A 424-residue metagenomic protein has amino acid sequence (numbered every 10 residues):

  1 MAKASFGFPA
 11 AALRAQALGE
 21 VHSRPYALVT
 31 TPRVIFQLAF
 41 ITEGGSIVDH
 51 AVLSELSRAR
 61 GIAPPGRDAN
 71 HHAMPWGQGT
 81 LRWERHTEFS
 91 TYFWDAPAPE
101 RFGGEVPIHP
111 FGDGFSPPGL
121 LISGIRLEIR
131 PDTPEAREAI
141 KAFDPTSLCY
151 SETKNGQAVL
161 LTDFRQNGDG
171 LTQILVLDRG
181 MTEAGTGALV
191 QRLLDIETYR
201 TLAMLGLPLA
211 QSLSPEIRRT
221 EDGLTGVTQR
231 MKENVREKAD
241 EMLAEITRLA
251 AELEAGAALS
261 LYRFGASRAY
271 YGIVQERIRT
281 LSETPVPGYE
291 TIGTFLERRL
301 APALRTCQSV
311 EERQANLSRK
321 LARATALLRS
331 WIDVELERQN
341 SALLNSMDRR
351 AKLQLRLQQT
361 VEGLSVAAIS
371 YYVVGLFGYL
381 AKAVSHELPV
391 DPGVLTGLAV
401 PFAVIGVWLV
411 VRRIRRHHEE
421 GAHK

Functional and structural regions predicted by a protein language model:
M1, A158, G168-G170, D178-Q191 (+4 more regions): Hydrophobic alpha-helical signal-anchor/transmembrane segments
M1-S123: N-terminal pre-transmembrane cytosolic regions of membrane proteins
E84, D95-E245, A251: Extended alpha-helical interaction modules
S123, M181, I273, P302 (+2 more regions): Cytosol-facing regions at membranes
Q166-T182, S212-I217, E221, G256-L281 (+1 more regions): Short, positively charged
T225-T228, K232, Q275, S365 (+1 more regions): Signal for well-folded cores of large energy- and translation-related assemblies
A250-V374: Membrane-associated alpha-helical segments
K352-K424: Alpha-helical transmembrane anchor segments
